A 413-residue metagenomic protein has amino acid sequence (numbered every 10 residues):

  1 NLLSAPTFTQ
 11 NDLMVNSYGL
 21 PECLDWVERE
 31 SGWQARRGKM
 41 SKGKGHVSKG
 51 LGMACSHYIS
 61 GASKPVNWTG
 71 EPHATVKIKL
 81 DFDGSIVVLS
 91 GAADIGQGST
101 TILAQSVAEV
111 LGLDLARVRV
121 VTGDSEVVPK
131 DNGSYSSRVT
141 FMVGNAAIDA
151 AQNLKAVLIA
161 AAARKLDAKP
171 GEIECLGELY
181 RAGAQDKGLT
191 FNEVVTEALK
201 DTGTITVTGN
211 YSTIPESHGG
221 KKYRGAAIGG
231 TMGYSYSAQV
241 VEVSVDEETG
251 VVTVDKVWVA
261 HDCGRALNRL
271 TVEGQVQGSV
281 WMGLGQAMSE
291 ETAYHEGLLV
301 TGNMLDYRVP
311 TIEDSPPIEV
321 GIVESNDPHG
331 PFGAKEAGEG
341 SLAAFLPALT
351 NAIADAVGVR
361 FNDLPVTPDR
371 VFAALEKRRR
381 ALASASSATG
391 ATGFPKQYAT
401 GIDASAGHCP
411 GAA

Functional and structural regions predicted by a protein language model:
N1-E22, R29, A35-A413: Cofactor-binding beta-sheet edge motifs in enzyme active sites
